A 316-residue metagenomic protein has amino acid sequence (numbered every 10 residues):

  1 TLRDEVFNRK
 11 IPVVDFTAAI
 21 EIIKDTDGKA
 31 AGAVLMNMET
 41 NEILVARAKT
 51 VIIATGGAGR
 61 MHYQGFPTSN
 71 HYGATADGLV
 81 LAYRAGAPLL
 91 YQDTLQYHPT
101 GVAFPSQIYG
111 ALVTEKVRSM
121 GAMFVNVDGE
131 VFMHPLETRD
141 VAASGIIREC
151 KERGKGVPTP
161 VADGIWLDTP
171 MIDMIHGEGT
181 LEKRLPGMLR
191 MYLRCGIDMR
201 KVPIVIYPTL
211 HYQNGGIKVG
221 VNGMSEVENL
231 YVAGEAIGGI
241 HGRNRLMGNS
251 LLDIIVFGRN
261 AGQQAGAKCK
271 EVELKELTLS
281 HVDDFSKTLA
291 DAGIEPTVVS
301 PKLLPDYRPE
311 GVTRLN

Functional and structural regions predicted by a protein language model:
T1-D4, V14, T68-A76, G101-P105 (+1 more regions): Short beta-strand to alpha-helix junction loop
F7-A19, L89-Q92: A conserved beta-strand/loop element that lines the FAD pocket in flavoprotein oxidoreductases
D15-K29: A conserved short coil-to-beta-strand element within the FAD-binding core of flavoproteins
D25, V125-L136, V141, Y212 (+2 more regions): Glycine- and aromatic-enriched mobile tails/lids
E39, A48-T50, A54-G59, I197 (+1 more regions): Glycine-/small-residue-rich beta->alpha transition segments that form the dinucleotide
E39-T50, S225-N229: Core beta-strand elements of the Rossmann-like FAD/NAD(P) dinucleotide-binding domain in flavoenzyme oxidoreductases
G65-H71, L246-N249: Short glycine-enriched, charge-decorated loop/helix-capping segments at active-site entrances that position
L81, A87-D198, S250, Q264-K270: An anion/pyrophosphate-binding glycine-rich loop and adjacent beta-alpha core in soluble alpha-beta enzymes
